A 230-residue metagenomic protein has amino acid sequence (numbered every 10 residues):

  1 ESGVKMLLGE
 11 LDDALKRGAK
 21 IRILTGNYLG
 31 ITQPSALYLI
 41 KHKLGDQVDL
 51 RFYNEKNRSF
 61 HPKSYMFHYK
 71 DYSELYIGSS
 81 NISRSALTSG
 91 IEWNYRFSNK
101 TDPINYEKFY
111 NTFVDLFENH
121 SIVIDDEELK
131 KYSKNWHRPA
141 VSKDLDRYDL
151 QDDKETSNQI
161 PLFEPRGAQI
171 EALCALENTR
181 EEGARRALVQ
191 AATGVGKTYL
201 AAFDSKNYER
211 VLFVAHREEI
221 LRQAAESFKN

Functional and structural regions predicted by a protein language model:
E1-R166, I170: PLD/PLD-like phosphodiesterase catalytic module centered on the HKD motif
M6, L200, Q223: Phosphate- and divalent-cation-binding pockets in alpha/beta enzyme and binding domains that engage nucleotide-derived
R166, Q190, V214: Active-site-adjacent beta-strand anchor residues
Q169-E181: Pre-Walker A adenine-sensing motif
N178, A202, K206-N207, E226-K229: Short, well-ordered alpha-helices that flank and scaffold nucleotide-derived cofactor binding pockets
R180-D204: Walker A/P-loop
A201, R210-R217: Conserved RecA-like ASCE P-loop NTPase motor core of nucleic-acid helicases/translocases
V211, E219-N230: Conserved helix-turn-beta segment of the N-terminal RecA-like "Helicase ATP-binding" lobe in SF1/SF2 helicases
